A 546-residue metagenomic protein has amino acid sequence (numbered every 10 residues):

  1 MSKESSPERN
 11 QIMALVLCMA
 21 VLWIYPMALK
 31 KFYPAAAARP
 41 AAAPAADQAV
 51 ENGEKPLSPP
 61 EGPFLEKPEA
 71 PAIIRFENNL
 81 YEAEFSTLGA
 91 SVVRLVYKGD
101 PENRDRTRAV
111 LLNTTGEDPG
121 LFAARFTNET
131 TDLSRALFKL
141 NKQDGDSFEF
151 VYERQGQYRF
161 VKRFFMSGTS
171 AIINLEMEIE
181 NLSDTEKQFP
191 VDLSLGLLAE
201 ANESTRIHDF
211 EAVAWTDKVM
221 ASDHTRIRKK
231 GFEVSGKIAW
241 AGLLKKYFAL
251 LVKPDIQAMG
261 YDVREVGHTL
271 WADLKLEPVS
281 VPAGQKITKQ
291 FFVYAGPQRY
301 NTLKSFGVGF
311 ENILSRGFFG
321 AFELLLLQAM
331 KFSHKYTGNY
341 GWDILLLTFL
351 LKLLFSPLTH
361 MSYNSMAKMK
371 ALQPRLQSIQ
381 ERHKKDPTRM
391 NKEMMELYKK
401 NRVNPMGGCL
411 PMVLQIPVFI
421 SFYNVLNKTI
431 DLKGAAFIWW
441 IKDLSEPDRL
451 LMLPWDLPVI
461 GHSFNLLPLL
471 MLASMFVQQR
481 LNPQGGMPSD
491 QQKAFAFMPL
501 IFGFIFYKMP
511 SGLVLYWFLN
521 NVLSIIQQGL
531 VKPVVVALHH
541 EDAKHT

Functional and structural regions predicted by a protein language model:
M1-D47, F85, M177-E178, E200-R206 (+1 more regions): Helix-loop-helix
E4-S6, S58-P60, K67-E69, L95 (+9 more regions): Short secondary-structure boundary micro-motifs
Q11-M13, V50, N103, R108 (+10 more regions): Low-complexity, compositionally biased segments
M27-R106, F150: Juxtamembrane extramembrane loops of integral membrane proteins
I73, E77-N312: Soluble non-transmembrane domains of integral membrane proteins
